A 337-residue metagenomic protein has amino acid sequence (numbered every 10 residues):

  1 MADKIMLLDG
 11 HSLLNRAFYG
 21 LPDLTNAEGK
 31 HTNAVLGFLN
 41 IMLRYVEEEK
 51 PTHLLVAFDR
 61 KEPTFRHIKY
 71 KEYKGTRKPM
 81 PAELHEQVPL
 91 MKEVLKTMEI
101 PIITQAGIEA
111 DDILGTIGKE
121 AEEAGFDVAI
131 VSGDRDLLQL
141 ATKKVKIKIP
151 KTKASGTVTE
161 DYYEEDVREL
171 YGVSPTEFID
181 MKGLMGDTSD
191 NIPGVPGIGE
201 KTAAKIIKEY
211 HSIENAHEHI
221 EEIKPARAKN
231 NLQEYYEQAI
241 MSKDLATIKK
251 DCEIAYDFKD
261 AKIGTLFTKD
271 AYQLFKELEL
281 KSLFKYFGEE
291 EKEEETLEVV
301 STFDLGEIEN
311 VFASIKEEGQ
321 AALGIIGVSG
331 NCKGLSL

Functional and structural regions predicted by a protein language model:
M1-P101: Domain-level signal for Mg2+-assisted phosphodiester chemistry and nucleotide/NA-binding surfaces in nucleic-acid
A2, T25-N26, G75-D251: Extended two-metal-dependent nuclease catalytic cores across DNA- and RNA-processing enzymes
D9, V56, L114, D134 (+6 more regions): A residue-level signal for conserved active-site and pocket-lining positions in enzyme catalytic cores
L13-N15, E62-R66, A110, D136-Q139 (+2 more regions): Short, active-site-adjacent cap segments at secondary-structure transitions
A17-G20, R66-K71, L140-V145, K151 (+2 more regions): Short acidic, glycine/serine/threonine-rich loops at helix termini
V46-A57, D127-K143, I149-P150, E234-K250 (+1 more regions): Structured, non-catalytic alpha/beta "coupling" segments that mediate domain-domain communication and provide generic
D257-L337: Long, highly charged low-complexity segments
